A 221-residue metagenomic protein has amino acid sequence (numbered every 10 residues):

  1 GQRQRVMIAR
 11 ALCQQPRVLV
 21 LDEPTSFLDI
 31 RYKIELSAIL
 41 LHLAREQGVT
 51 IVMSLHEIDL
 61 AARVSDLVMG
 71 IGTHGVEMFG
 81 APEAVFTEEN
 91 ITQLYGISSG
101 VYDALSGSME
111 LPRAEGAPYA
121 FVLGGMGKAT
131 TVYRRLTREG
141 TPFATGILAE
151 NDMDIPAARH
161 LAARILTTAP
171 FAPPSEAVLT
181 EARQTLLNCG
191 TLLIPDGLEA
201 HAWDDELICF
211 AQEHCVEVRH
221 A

Functional and structural regions predicted by a protein language model:
I8-A9, L36: Hydrophobic anchor residue at the start of the ABC signature
Q15: Conserved catalytic motifs of ABC-family nucleotide-binding domains
L19-D22: Catalytic Walker B motif of ABC-type/P-loop ATPase nucleotide-binding domains
I34-Q47: Helical segment within the ABC ATPase nucleotide-binding domain
L55-H56: H-loop/switch region of ABC-family ATPase nucleotide-binding domains
D66-A81: H-loop (His-switch) and adjacent beta-strand-loop-beta switch element of ABC-type ATPase nucleotide-binding domains
G96-A177, I194-D196, H201-W203, E217-A221: ABC ATPase nucleotide-binding domains
